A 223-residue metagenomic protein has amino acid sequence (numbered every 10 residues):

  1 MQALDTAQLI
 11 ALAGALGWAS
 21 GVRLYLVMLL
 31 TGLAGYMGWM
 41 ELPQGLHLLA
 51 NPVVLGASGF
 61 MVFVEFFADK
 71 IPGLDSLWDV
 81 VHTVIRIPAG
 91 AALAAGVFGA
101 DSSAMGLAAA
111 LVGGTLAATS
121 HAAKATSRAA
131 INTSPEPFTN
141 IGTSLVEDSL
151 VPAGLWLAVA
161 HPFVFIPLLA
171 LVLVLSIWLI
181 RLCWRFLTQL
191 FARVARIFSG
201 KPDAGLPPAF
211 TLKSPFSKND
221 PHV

Functional and structural regions predicted by a protein language model:
M1-Q8, G35-P52, L93-A109, A158-I166: Helix-coil boundary and interhelical linker segments in multi-pass alpha-helical membrane proteins
R23-L24, H47-S58, H82-I87: Helical membrane-embedded segments and adjacent short helical loop/helix-boundary regions of multi-pass membrane
N51, S76-P88, P135, T139-I141: Cytoplasmic-side transmembrane-helix entry/capping segments in multi-pass membrane proteins
F63-S76, A123-N132: C-terminal ends of transmembrane helices
P88-V97, S102, G106-S127, S149: Mid-bilayer segments of alpha-helical transmembrane spans in multi-pass integral membrane proteins that mediate
G106-L107, L111, I131-T143: The feature identifies polytopic integral membrane transport proteins across all domains of life
V164-R185: Alpha-helical membrane-embedded segments
G200-V223: Long, low-complexity, intrinsically disordered cytosolic termini of multi-pass membrane proteins
